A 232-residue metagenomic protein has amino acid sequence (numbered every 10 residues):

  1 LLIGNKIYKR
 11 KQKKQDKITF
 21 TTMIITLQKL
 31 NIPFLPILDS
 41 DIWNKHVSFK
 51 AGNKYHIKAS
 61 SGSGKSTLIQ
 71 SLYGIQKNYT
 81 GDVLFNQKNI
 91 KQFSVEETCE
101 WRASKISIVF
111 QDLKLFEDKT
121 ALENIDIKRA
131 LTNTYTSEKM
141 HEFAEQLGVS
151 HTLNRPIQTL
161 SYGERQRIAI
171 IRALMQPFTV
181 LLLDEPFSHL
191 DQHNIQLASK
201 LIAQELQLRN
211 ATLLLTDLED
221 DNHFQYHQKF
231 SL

Functional and structural regions predicted by a protein language model:
Y73: Helix-to-loop junction immediately C-terminal to a conserved catalytic motif
G81-Q92: Conserved ABC transporter NBD signature motif
I90-S107: ABC ATPase NBD coupling module
D112, D118-L131: Q-loop/switch helix immediately C-terminal to the Walker
S137-T152: Conserved ABC ATPase "signature" region
P156-E164: Conserved ABC ATPase signature
L181-E185: Catalytic Walker B motif of ABC-type/P-loop ATPase nucleotide-binding domains
